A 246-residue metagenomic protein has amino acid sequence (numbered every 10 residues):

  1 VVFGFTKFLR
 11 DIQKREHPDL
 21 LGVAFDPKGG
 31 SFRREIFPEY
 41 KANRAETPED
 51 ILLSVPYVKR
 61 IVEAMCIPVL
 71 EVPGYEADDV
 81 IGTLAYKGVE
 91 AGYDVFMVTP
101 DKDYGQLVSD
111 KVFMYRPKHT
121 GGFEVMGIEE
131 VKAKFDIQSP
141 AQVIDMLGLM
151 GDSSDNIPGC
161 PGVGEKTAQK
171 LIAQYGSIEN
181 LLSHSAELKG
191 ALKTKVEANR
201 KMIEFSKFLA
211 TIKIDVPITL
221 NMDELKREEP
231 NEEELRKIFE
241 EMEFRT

Functional and structural regions predicted by a protein language model:
V1-V98, K102-E129, M202-F205, T211-T219 (+1 more regions): Noncatalytic, basic helical substrate-engagement surface that gates or grips nucleic-acid strands
H17-G22, M65-I67, E90, S109-F113 (+1 more regions): Non-catalytic nucleic-acid-binding/docking modules located in mid-to-C-terminal regions of nucleic-acid enzymes
